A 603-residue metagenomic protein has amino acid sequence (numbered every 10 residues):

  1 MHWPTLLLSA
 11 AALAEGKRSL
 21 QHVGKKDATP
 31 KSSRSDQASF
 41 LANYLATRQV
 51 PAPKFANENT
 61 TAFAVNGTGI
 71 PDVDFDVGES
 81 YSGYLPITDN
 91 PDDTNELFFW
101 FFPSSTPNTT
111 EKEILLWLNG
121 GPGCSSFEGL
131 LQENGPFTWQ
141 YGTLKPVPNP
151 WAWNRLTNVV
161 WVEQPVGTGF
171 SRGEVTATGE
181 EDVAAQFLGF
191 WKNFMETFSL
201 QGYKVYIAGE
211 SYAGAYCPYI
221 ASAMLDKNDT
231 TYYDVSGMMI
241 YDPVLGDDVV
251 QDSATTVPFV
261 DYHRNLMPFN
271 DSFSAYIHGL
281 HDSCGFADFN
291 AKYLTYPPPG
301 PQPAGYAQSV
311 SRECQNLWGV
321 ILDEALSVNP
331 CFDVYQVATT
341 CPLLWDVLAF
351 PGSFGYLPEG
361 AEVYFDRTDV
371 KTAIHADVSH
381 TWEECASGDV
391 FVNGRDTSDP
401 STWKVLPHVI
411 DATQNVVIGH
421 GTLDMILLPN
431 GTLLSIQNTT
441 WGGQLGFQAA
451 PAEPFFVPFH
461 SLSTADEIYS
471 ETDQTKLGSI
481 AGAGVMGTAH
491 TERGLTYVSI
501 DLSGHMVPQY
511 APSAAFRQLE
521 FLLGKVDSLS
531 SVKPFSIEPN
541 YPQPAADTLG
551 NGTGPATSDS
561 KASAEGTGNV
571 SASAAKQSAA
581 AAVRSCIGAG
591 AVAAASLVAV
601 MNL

Functional and structural regions predicted by a protein language model:
R18-T61, N66-I70, L115, P122-P136 (+9 more regions): Accessory cap/linker subdomain of secreted extracellular hydrolases
G69-L97, F101: N-terminal cap/lid segment of alpha/beta-hydrolase-fold proteins
T94, Q474-K476, A481-A579, A599-M601: Alpha/beta-hydrolase-fold serine-hydrolase catalytic core, especially in secreted/extracellular enzymes
T94-E181, I220, M224, L434-Q437: N-terminal cap/lid subdomain of alpha/beta-hydrolase-fold enzymes
T178-E196: Alpha/beta-hydrolase active-site loop
S199-Y212: Alpha/beta-hydrolase fold nucleophile elbow
T381-E384, N438-T496, P539: Catalytic lobes of large eukaryotic enzymes
S578-L603: Cleavable C-terminal sorting propeptides in eukaryotic secreted/cell-surface proteins
